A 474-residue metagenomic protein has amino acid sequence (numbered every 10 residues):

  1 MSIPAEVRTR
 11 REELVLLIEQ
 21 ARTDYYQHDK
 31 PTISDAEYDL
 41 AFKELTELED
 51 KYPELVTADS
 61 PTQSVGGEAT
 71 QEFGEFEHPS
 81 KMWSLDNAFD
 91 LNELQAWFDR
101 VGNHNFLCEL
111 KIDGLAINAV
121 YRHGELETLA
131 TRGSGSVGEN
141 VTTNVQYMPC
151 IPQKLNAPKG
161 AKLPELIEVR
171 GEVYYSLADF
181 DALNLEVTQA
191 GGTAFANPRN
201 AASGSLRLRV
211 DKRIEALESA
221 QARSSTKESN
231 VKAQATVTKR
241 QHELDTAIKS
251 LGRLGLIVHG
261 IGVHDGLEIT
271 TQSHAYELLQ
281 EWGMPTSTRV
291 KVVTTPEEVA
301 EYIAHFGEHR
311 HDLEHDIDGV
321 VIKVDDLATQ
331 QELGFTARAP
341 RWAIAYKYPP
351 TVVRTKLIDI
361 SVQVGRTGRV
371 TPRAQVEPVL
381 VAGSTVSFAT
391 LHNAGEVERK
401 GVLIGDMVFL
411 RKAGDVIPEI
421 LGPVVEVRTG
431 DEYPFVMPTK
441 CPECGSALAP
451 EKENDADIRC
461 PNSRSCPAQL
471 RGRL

Functional and structural regions predicted by a protein language model:
M1-L474: RNA/tRNA-interacting regions in translation and RNA-turnover enzymes
